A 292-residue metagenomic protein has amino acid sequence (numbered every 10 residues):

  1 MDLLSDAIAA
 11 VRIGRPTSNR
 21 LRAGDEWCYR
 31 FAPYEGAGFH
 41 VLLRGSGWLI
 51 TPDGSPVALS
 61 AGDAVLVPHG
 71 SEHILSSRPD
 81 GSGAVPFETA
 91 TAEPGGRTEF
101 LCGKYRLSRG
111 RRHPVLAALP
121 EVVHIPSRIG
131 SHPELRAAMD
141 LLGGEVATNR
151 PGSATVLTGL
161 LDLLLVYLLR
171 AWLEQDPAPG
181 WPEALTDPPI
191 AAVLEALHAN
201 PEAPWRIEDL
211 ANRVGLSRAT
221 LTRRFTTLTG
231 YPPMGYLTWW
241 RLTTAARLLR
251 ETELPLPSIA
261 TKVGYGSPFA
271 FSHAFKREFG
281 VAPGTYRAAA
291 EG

Functional and structural regions predicted by a protein language model:
M1-A64, S71-P94: Generic protein-terminus/edge-of-domain signal
A7-A10, E72-E145, E174: A hydrophobic/aromatic-rich effector-binding and dimerization subdomain of bacterial HTH-type transcriptional regulators
R20, A58, A64-L66, F100-K104 (+1 more regions): Conserved hydrophobic/aromatic beta-strand scaffold that supports enzyme active sites
L42, L197-N200, L249: Short helix-to-turn junction characteristic of helix-turn-helix DNA-binding domains, especially the helix
K104-G110, E121-H124, R128-H198, T220: An amphipathic alpha-helical interaction segment
L163, Y167-L173, A192-T243, A260-A289: Basic/polar phosphate-binding segments, predominantly the helix-turn-helix DNA-binding elements of transcriptional
